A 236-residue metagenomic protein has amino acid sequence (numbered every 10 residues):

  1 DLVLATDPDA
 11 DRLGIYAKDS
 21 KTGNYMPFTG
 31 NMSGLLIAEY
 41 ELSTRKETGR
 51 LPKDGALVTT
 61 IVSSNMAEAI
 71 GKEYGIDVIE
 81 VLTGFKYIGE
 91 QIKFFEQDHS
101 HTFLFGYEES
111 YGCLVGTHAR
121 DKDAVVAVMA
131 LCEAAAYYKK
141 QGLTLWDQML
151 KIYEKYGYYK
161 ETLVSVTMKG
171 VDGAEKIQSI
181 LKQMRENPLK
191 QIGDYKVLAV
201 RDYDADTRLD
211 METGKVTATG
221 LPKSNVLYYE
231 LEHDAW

Functional and structural regions predicted by a protein language model:
D1-L13: N-terminal small/polar loop signature for handling phosphorylated ligands or for N-terminal nucleophile
D1-L2, G23-M26, T44-R45, G49-W236: Phosphate-binding and adjacent anionic-ligand microenvironments
D11-G30, A67: Short Gly/Thr/Asp-enriched flexible loops that form oxyanion-binding sites at enzyme active sites
R12, S33-L36, F85-G89: Short gly/pro/ser/thr-enriched loop/turn and capping motifs at secondary-structure boundaries
F28-E41: Catalytic or ion-translocation cores adjacent to nucleophile or general acid/base/metal-coordination motifs in diverse
